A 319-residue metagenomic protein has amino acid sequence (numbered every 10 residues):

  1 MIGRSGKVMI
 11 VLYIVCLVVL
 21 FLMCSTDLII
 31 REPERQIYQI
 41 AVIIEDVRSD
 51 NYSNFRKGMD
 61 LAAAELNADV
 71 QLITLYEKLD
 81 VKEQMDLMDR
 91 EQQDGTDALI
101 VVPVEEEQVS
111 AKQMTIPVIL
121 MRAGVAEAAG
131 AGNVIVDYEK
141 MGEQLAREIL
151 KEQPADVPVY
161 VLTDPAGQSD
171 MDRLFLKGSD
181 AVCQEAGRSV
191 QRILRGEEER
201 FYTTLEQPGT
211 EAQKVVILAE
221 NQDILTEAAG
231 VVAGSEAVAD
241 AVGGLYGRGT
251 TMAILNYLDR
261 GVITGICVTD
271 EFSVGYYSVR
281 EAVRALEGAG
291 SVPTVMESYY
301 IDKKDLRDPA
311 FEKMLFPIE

Functional and structural regions predicted by a protein language model:
V8-S25: Hydrophobic membrane-insertion alpha-helices, especially the h-region of bacterial N-terminal signal peptides
M9, S273-E319: Hinge/cleft segment of the Venus flytrap/periplasmic-binding protein
T26-F55, G132, P158-G167: Short beta-strand segments enriched in small/hydrophobic residues
I40-K57, A62, Q71-V81: Extracytoplasmic "Venus flytrap"
Q92-P103, I119-M121, P158-T163, V190-Q191 (+3 more regions): Periplasmic-binding protein-like
E105-K140, T251-D259: Flexible loop/hinge segments that line or gate small-molecule binding clefts
I119, Q222-D223, A233-T264, Y300-L306: Venus flytrap/periplasmic-binding-protein-like
N133-P158, T250-I254, T269-E287: Hydrophobic alpha-helical segments within soluble ligand-binding/sensing domains
